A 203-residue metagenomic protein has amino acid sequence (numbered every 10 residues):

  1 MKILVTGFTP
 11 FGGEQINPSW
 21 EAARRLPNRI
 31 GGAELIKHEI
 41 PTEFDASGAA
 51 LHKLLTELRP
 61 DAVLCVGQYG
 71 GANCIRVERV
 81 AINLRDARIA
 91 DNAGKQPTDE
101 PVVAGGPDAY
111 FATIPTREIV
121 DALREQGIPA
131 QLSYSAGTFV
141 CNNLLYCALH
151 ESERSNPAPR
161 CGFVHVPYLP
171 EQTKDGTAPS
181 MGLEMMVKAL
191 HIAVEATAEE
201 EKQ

Functional and structural regions predicted by a protein language model:
M1-A136, L149-A158, A178-Q203: N-terminal catalytic or cofactor-binding beta/alpha core of small enzyme domains
G13, C141, L169-G176: Short active-site-adjacent structural elements
E21, C141-L144: Short secondary-structure boundary/hinge segments and terminal tails
R124, N143, A148, P159-C161 (+1 more regions): C-terminal folded domains that constitute the principal catalytic or ligand-binding module of multi-domain proteins
